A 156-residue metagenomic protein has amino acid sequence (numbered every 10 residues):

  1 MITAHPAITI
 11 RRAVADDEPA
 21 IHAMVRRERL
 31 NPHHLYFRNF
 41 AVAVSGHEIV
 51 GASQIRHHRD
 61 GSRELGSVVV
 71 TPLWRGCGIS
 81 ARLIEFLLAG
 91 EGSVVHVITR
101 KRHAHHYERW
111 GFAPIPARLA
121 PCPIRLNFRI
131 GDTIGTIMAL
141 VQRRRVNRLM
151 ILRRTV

Functional and structural regions predicted by a protein language model:
M1-P32, V42-V44, V146-V156: Short amphipathic alpha-helix that is part of the acyltransferase structural core
Y36-F37: Short, small/polar residue-rich loop motifs at catalytic or cofactor-binding pockets
V42, E48-H57, S62-V69: Conserved beta-strand in the GNAT
V70, G76-A89: Conserved acetyl-CoA-binding loop-helix of GNAT-fold acetyltransferases
A89-R102: Conserved GNAT acetyl-CoA-binding A-motif
K101-F128: Conserved active-site alpha-helix within GNAT-family acetyltransferase domains
P121-V156: C-terminal "cap" of GNAT-fold acetyltransferases
